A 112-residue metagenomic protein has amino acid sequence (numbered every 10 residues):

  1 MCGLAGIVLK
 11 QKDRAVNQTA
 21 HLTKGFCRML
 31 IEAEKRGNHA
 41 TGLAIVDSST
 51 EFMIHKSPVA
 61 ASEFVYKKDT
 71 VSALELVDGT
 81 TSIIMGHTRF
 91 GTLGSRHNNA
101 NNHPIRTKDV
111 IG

Functional and structural regions predicted by a protein language model:
M1-G112: N-terminal glutamine amidotransferase
